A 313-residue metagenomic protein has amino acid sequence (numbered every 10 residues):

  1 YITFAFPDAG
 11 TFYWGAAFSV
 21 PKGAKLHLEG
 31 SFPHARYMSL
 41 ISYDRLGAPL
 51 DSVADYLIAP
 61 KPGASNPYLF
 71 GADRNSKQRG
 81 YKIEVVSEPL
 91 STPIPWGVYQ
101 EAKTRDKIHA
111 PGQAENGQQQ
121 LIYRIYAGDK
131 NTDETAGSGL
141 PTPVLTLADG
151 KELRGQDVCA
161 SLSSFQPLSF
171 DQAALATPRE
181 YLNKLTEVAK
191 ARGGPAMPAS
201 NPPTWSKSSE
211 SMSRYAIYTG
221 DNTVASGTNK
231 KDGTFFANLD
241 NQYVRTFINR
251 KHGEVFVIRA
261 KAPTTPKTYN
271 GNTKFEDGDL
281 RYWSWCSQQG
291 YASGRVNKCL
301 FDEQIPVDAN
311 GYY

Functional and structural regions predicted by a protein language model:
Y1-Y313: A compositional/structural signature for long, glycine/proline-rich flexible linkers and loops on extracytoplasmic
